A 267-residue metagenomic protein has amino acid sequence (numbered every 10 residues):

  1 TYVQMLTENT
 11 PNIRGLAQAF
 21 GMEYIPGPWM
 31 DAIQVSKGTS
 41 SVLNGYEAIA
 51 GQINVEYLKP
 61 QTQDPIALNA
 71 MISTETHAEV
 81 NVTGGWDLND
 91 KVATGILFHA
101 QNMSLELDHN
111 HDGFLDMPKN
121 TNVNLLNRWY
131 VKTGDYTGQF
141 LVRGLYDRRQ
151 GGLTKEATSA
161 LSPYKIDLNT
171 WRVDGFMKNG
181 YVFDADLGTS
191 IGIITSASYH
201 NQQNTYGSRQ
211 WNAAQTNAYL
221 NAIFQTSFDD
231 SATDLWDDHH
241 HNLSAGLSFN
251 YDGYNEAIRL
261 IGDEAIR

Functional and structural regions predicted by a protein language model:
T1-P11: Extracytoplasmic beta-strand/coil segments of soluble accessory domains associated with Gram-negative outer-membrane
T10-K37: Short acidic/polar hinge/loop motifs at secondary-structure boundaries that mediate gating or recognition
Q34, T39-S41, Q52, Y57-W86 (+1 more regions): Short strand-turn segments of transmembrane beta-barrel domains in outer membranes, especially the first one or two
S36, E56, T83-D87, L97 (+3 more regions): Transmembrane beta-barrel domains of outer membrane proteins
N44, P60-P65, D90-V92, G134-T137 (+2 more regions): Short loop/turn motifs that connect adjacent beta-strands in outer-membrane beta-barrel proteins
L68-I72, I96-N102, F140-Y146, I193-Y199 (+1 more regions): Transmembrane beta-barrel strands of outer-membrane/channel proteins
M103-L126, Y130-I191, A197-N217: Flexible loop and strand-edge segments within Gram-negative outer membrane beta-barrel domains
W236-R267: Signature of Gram-negative outer-membrane beta-barrel scaffolds
